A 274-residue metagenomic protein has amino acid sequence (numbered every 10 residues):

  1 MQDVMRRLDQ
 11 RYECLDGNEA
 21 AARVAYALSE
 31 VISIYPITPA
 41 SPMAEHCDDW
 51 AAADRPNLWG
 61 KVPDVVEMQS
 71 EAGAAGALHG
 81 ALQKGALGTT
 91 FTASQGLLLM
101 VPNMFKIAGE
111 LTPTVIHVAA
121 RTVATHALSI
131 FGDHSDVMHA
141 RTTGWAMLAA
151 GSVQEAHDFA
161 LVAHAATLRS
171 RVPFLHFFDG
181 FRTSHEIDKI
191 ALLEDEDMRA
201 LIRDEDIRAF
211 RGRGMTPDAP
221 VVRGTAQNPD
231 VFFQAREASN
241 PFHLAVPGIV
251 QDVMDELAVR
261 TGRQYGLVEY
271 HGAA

Functional and structural regions predicted by a protein language model:
M1-H139, G144, L161, F181: Thiamine diphosphate
R11, L15, S33, M68 (+6 more regions): Hydrophobic alpha-helical scaffolding
A20, P42, E155-D158, G248 (+1 more regions): Generic recognition of stable, solvent-exposed alpha-helical segments in well-folded globular domains
W59, P63, F174-E269: Conformationally flexible catalytic loops at phosphate/diphosphate-handling active centers
L82-T89, L111-I116, A140, V162-S170 (+2 more regions): Short secondary-structure transition/capping segments
I130-G180, D204: Conserved thiamine diphosphate
